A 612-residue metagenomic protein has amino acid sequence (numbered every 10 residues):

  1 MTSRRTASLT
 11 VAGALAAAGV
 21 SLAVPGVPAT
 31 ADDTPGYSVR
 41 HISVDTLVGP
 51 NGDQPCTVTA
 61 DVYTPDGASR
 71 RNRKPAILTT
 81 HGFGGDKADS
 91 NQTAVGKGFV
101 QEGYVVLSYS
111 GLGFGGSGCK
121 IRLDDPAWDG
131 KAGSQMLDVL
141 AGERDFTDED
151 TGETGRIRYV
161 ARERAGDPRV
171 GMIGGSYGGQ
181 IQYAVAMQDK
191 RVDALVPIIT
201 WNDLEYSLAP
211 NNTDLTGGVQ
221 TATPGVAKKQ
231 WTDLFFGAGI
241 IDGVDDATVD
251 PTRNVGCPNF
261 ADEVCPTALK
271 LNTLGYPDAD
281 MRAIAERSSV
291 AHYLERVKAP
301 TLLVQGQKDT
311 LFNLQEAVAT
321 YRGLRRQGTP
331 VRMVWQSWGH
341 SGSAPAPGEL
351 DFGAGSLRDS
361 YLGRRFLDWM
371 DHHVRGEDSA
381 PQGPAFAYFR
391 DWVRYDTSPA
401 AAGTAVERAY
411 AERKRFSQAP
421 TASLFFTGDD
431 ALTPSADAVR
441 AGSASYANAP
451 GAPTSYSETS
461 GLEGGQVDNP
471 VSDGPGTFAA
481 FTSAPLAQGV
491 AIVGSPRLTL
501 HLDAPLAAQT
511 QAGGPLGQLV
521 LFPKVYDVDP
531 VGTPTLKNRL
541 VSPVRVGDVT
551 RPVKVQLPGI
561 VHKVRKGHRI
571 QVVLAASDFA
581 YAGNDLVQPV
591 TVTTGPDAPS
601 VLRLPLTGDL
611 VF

Functional and structural regions predicted by a protein language model:
M1-A31: Secretory targeting and sorting signals
D32-N72, L486-Q488: N-terminal cap/lid segment of alpha/beta-hydrolase-fold proteins
H41, D351-F612: C-terminal, loop-rich substrate-recognition/catalytic regions characterized by aromatic stacking residues
D53, Q101, G116, G130 (+7 more regions): Accessory cap/linker subdomain of secreted extracellular hydrolases
A68-K74, T79-G118, T310-N313, A580: Short substrate-entry loop that stabilizes the transition state in hydrolases
V297, L303-Q305, D309: Short beta-strand/loop motif that positions the catalytic acidic residue of the alpha/beta-hydrolase fold
N313-G323: Short alpha-helix in the alpha/beta-hydrolase fold that links the catalytic acid
L324-G348: Catalytic histidine neighborhood in serine/cysteine hydrolases with alpha/beta-hydrolase-type architecture
